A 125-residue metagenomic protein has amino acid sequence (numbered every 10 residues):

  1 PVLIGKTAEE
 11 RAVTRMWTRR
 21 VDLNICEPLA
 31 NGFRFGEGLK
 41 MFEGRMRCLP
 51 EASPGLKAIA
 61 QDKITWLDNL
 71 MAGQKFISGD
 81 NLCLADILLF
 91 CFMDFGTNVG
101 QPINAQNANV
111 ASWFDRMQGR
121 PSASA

Functional and structural regions predicted by a protein language model:
P1-P54, A58-Q61, D68: GST-like domain detector, emphasizing the conserved glutathione-binding G-site in the N-terminal thioredoxin-like
T7, Q101-N107: Structural helix-adjacent loops and short alpha-helical linkers that scaffold large soluble proteins
T14, L67, D86, M117-A123: Residue-level signal for nonpolar/aromatic packing positions in well-ordered secondary structure
D22, A72, T97, Q118 (+1 more regions): Hydrophobic/aromatic-lined pockets within catalytic cores
L29, I77-Q101, R116-M117: GST superfamily/GST-like fold recognition
P50-K57, F76, V99-I103: Active-site rim elements
N69-D80, P121-A125: Surface-exposed helix-capping loop/turn segments at secondary-structure junctions
Q106-S112, R116: Domain-level recognition of soluble alpha/beta enzyme cores, biased toward histidine phosphatases/phosphomutases
